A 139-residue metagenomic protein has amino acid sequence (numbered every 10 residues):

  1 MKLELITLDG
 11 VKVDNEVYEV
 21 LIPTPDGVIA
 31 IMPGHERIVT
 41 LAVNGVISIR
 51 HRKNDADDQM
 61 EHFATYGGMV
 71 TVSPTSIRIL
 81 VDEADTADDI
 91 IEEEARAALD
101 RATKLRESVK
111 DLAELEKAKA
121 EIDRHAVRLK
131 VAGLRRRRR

Functional and structural regions predicted by a protein language model:
E4-A97, R101: Compact, glycine-rich, soluble single-domain proteins
T86-R139: Acidic/glycine-rich phosphate/pyrophosphate-binding loops and surrounding catalytic core that coordinate Mg2+
